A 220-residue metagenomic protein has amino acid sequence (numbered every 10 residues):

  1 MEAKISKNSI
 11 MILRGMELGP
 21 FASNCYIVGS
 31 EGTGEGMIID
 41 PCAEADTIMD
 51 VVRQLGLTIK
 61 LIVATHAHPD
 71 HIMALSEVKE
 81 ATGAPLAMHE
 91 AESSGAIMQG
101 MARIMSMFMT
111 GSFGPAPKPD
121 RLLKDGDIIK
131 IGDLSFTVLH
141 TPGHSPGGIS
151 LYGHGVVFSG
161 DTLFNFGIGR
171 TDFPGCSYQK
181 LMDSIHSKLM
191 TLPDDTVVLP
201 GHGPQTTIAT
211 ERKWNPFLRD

Functional and structural regions predicted by a protein language model:
I5-L55, S150-S159, F164: Conserved beta-strand hairpin/beta-sheet module of binuclear metal-dependent hydrolase folds, prominently
K7-I12, M107-G111, G132: Short Pro/Gly-enriched beta-strand edge/turn motifs at strand-loop
I12-R14, T58, P85, R121 (+2 more regions): Conserved beta-strand segments of alpha/beta enzyme cores
M16, L123, T141: Hydrophobic residues at beta-strand termini and immediately following loops that shape nucleotide-binding pockets
A22, A45-D46, I72, S135 (+1 more regions): Structural motif corresponding to alpha-helix initiation and N-cap regions
I38-I39, K60-A67, L86-H89, H140-G143 (+2 more regions): Active-site neighborhood of phospho(di)ester-bond hydrolases with catalytic His/Asp-centered motifs
E44-I128, K213-F217: Active-site HxH/HxHxD metal-binding segment of metal-dependent hydrolases
M101-M105, I128, L134-D220: Metallo-beta-lactamase
